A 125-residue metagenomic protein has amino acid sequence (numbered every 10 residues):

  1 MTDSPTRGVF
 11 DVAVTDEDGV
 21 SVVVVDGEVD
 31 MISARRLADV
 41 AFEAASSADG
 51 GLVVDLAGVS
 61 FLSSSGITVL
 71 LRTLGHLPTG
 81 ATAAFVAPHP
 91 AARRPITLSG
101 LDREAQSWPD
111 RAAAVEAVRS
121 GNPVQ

Functional and structural regions predicted by a protein language model:
M1-D11, T15-E17, S47, G80 (+1 more regions): Actinobacteria-biased recognition of intrinsically disordered, low-complexity terminal regions
T2-D39, G58: STAS-typified acidic loop motif
G19, P90, A112: Residues that form or immediately flank small-molecule/cofactor binding pockets and catalytic motifs
V25-D26, L77-P78, G121: A short, structure-level motif marking secondary-structure boundaries and short turns
M31-A105: Amphipathic alpha-helical interaction surfaces in cytosolic regulatory modules
Q106-D110: Short acidic-hydrophobic, aromatic-tinged amphipathic segments that line or gate anion-handling sites
